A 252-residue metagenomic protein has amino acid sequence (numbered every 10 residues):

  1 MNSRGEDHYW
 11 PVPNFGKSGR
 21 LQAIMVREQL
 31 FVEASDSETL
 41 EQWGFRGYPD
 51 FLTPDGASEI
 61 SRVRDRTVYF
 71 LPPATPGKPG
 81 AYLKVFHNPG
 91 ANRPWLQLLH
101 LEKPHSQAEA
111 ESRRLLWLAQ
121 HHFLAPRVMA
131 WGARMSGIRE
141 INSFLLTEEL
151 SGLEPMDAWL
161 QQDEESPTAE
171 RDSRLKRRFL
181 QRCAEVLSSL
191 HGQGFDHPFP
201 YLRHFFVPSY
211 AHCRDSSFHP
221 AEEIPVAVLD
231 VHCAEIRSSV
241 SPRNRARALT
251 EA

Functional and structural regions predicted by a protein language model:
M1-R62, A74-K78, R182, S189 (+2 more regions): Regulatory N- and C-terminal appendages and interdomain linkers associated with kinase/kinase-like NTP transferase
F45-M156, E185-Q193, H197: Conserved ATP-binding subdomain of kinase catalytic cores across diverse folds
K84, E111, F199, H204 (+2 more regions): Acidic active-site catalytic centers that drive phospho-/nucleotidyl reactions and related ester hydrolyses
P155-A169: AlphaC helix of the protein kinase catalytic domain
A169-L175: Surface-exposed cleft-lining segments at the edges of enzyme active sites
L175-V186: Conserved alphaE helix
P200, H204-Y210, S216: Hydrophobic residue at the +6 position relative to the catalytic HRD Asp in the kinase catalytic loop
P220-A252: C-lobe/activation-segment region of protein kinase-like
